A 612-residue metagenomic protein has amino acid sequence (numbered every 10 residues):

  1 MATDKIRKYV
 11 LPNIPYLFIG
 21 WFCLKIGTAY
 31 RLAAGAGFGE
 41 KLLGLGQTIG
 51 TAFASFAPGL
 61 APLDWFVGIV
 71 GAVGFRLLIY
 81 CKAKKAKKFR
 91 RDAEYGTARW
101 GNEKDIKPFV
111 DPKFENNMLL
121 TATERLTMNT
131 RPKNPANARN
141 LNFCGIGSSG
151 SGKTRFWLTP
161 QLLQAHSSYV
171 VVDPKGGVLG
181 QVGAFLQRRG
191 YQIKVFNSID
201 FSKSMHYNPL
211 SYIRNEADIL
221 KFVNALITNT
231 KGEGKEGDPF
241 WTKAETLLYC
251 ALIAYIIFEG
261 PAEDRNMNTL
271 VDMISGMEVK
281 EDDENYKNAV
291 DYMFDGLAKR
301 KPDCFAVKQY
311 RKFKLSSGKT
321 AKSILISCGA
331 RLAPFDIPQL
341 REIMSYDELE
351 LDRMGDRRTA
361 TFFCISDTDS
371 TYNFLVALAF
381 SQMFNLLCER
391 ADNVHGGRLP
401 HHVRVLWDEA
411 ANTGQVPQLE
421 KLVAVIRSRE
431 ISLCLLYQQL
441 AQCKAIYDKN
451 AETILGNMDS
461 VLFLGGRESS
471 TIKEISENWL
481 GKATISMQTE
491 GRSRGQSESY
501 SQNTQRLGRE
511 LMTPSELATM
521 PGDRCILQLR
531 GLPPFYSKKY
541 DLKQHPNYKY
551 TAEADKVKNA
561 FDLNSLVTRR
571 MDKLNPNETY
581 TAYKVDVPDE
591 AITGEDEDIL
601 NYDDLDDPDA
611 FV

Functional and structural regions predicted by a protein language model:
M1-S151, R155-L158, S202, R492 (+1 more regions): Basic- and hydrophobic-enriched, low-structure N-terminal and domain-boundary segments that flank ATP-binding catalytic
V10, I79, N102, G495 (+3 more regions): Sequence-pattern detector for short linear motifs and compositional/periodic biases rather than a specific fold
K25-T28, R139-I431, I446-K449, G456 (+3 more regions): P-loop NTPase motor domains
T48, F53-A54, L63-N117, E216-L226 (+4 more regions): Short alpha-helical interface patches
F114-L120, F374-S381, I475: Conserved long hydrophobic alpha-helices within structured protein cores
N117-N137, G147, K194, Y207 (+6 more regions): Generic preference for hydrophobic/aromatic residues in regular secondary structure cores
L126-P132, K231-F240, S486-Q505: Low-complexity, polar-biased intrinsically disordered regions enriched in Pro/Ser/Thr/Gly
V423-I526: Conserved ATP-driven motor cores of ASCE-family P-loop NTPases powering translocation/secretion/packaging/pilus
